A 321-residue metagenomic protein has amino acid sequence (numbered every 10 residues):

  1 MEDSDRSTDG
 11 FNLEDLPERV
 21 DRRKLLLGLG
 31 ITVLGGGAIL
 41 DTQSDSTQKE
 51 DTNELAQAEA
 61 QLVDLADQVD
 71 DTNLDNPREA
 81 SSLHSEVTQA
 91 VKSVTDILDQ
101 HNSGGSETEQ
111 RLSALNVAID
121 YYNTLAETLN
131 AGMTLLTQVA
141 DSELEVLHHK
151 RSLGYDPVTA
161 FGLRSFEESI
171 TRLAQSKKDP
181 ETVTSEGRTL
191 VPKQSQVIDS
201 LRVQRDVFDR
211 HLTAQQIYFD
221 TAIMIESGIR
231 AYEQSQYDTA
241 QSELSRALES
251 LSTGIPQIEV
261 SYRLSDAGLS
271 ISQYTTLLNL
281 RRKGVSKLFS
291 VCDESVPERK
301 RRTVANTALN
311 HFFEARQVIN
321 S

Functional and structural regions predicted by a protein language model:
E2-S7: N-terminal intrinsically disordered, acidic low-complexity segments at the extreme N-terminus
T8, D21-K24, Y232, D238: Small/flexible residues
F11-V33: N-terminal secretory signal peptides and thylakoid transit peptides that target proteins across membranes
V33-A38, K92: Hydrophobic alpha-helical membrane-anchor/signal-helix detector
I39-D45: Short hydrophobic alpha-helical membrane-entry/anchor segments
D45-S321: Extracellular/lumenal glycan-associated context and N-glycosylation machinery
